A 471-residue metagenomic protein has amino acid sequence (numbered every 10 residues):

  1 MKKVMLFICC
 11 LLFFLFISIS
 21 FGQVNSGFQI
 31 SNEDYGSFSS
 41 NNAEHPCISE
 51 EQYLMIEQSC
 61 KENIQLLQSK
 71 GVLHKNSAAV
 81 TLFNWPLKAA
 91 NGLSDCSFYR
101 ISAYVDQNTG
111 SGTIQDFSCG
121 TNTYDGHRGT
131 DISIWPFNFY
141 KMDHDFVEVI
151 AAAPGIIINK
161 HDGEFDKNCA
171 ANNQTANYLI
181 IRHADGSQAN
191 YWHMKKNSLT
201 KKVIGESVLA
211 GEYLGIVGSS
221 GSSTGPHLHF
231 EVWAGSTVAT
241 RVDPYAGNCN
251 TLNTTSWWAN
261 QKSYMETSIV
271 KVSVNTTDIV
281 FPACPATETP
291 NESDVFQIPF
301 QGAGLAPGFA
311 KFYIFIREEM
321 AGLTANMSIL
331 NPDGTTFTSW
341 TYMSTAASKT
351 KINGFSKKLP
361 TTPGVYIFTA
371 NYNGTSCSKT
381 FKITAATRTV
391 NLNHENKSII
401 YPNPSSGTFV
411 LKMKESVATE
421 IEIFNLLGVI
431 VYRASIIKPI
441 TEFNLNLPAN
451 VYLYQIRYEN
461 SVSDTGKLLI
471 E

Functional and structural regions predicted by a protein language model:
M1-V4, I470-E471: Positively charged n-region of N-terminal signal peptides that target proteins for export
I8-S18: Bacterial N-terminal signal peptides
S20, D333, L392-Y401, S405-E471: C-terminal outer-membrane/trafficking sorting elements
Q23-A152, R241-T336, W340-G354, T361-I367 (+2 more regions): Polar/charged, compositionally biased leader and regulatory segments
H127, D143-F146, I150-K201, A325: Zn2+-dependent peptidoglycan hydrolase active-site motif and core
I132, C169-H183, S187, M194 (+1 more regions): Conserved, short, structured surface segments that act as functional micro-motifs
V149-A151, G155-I157, G205-V217, G428: A structural signal for short beta-strand/turn segments enriched in small hydrophobics and glycine
S376-T384, S463-L469: Edge beta-strands of extracellular beta-sandwich domains
